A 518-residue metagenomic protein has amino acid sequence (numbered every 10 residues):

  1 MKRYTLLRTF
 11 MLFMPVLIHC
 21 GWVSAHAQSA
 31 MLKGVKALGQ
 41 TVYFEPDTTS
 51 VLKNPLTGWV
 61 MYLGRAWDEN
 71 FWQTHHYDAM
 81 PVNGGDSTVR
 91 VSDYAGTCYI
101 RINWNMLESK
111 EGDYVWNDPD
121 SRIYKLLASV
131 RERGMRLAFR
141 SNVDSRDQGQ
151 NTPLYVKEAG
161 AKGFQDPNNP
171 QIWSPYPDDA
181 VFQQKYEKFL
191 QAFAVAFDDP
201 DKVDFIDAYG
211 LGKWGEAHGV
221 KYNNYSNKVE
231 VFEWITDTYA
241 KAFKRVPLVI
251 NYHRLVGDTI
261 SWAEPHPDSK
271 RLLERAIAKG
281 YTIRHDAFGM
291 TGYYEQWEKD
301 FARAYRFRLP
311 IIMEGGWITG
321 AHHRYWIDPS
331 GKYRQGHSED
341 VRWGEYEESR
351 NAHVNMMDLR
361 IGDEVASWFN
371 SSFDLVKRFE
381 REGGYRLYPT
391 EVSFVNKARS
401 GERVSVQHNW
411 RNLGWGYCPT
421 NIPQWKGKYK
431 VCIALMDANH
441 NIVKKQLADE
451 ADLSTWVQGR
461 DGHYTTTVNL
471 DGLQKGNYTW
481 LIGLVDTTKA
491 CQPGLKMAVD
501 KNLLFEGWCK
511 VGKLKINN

Functional and structural regions predicted by a protein language model:
M1-S29: Bacterial Sec-dependent N-terminal signal peptides
L32-V82, Y94, R131, D207-G215 (+1 more regions): Catalytic-core regions of glycoside hydrolase
G84-D166, S226-P247: Aromatic-lined substrate-binding rim segments of carbohydrate-active enzymes
C98, F193, I206, Y239 (+2 more regions): Conserved, mostly hydrophobic/aromatic
G163-Y225: Active-site groove signature of glycoside hydrolases
V341-F394: Catalytic cores of secreted or luminal carbohydrate-active enzymes
E380-N518: Extracellular/luminal regions of secreted and cell-surface proteins that mediate adhesion/ECM remodeling
